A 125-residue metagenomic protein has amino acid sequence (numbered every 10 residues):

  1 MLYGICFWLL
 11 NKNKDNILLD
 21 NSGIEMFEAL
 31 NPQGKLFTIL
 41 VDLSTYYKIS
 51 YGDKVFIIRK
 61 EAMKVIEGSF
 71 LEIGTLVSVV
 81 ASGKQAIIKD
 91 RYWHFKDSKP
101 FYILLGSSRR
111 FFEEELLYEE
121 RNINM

Functional and structural regions predicted by a protein language model:
L2-A29, G68-S82: Short coil-to-beta transition motif at edge beta-strands of beta-rich domains
L10, L40, S50, V80 (+2 more regions): A structural detector for beta-sheet-dominated domains
D15-K64: Acidic (E/D-rich), amphipathic helical modules within compact regulatory domains
Q33-V41, K84-F95: Short beta-strand-centered aromatic/proline hotspots
T38, K48-S50, L76-S78, Q85-I87 (+1 more regions): Ser/Thr- (and often Asn-) enriched beta-sheet segments in non-cytosolic proteins
S44-K48, S98-I103: Short aromatic-glycine-enriched beta-strand elements
Y51-L76, L105-M125: Intrinsically disordered, low-complexity, charged/polar segments
